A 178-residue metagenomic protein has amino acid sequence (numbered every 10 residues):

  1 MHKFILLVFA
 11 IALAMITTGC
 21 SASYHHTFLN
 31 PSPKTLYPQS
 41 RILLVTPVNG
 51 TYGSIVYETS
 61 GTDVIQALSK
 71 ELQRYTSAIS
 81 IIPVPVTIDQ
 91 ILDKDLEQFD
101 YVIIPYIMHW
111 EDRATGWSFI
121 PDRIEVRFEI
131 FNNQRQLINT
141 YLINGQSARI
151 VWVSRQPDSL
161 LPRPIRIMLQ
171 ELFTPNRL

Functional and structural regions predicted by a protein language model:
M1-F9: Bacterial N-terminal signal peptides that target proteins for export
V8-T18: Bacterial N-terminal signal peptides
T18-Y75, F173-L178: A structural "domain/chain start" motif
C20-S40, F131-L178: C-terminal/domain-edge helix-coil "capping" segments
A22, H26-F28, V86-I138, R149-V151: Surface-exposed short loop/turn segments
T51-T59, T115-G116, I150-R155: Second-shell loop/turn segments in exported
I79-T87: Short beta->alpha junction loops
